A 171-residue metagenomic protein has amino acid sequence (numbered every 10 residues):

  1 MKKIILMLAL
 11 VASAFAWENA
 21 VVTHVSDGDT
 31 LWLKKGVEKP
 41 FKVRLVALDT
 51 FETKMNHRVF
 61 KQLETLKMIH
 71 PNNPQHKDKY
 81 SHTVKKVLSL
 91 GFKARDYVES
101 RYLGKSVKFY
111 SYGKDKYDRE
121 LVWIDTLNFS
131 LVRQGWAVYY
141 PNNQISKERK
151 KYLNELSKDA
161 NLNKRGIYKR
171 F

Functional and structural regions predicted by a protein language model:
I4-S13: Sec-dependent N-terminal signal peptides
F15-F171: Small beta-barrel nucleic-acid-binding modules, primarily SNase/OB-fold domains and secondarily Tudor-like barrels
